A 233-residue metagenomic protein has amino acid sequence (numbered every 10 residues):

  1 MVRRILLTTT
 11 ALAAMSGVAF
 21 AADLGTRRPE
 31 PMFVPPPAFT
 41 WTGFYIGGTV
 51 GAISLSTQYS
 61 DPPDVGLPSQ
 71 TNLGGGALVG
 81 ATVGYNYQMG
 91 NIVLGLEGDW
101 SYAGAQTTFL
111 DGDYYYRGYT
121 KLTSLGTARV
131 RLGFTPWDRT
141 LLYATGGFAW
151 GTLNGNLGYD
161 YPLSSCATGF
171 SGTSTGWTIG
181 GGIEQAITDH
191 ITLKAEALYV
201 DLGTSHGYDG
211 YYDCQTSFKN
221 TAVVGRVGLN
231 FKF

Functional and structural regions predicted by a protein language model:
V2-F233: Gram-negative outer-membrane beta-barrel domains
